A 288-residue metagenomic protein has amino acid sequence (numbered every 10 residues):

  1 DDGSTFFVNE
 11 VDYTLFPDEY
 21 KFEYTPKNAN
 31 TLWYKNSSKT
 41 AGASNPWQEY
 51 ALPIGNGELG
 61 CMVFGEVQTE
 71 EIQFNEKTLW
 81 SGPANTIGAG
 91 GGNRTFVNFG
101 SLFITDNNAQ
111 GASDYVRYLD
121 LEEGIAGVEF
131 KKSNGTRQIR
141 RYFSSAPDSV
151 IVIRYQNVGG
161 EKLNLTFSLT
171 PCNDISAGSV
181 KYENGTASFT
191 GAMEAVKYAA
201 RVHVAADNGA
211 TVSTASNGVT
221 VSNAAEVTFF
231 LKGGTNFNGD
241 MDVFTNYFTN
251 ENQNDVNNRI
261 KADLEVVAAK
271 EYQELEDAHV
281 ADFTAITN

Functional and structural regions predicted by a protein language model:
D1-N288: Aromatic-residue-lined binding/catalytic grooves and analogous aromatic/hydrophobic interfacial grooves in multimeric
